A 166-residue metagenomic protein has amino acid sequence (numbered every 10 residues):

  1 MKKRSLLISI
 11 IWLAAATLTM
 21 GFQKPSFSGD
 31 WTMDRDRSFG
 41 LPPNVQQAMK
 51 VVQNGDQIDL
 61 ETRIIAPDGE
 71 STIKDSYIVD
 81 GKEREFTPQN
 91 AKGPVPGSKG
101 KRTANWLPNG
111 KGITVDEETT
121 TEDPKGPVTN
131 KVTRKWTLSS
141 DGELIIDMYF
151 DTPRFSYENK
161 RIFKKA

Functional and structural regions predicted by a protein language model:
M1-S5: Positively charged n-region of N-terminal signal peptides that target proteins for export
L6-L7, K164: Short amphipathic alpha-helical "recognition" segments used for binding
I8-T19: Bacterial N-terminal signal peptides
F22-A166: Hydrophobic small-molecule pocket/channel-lining residues, especially in calycin-type beta-barrels
